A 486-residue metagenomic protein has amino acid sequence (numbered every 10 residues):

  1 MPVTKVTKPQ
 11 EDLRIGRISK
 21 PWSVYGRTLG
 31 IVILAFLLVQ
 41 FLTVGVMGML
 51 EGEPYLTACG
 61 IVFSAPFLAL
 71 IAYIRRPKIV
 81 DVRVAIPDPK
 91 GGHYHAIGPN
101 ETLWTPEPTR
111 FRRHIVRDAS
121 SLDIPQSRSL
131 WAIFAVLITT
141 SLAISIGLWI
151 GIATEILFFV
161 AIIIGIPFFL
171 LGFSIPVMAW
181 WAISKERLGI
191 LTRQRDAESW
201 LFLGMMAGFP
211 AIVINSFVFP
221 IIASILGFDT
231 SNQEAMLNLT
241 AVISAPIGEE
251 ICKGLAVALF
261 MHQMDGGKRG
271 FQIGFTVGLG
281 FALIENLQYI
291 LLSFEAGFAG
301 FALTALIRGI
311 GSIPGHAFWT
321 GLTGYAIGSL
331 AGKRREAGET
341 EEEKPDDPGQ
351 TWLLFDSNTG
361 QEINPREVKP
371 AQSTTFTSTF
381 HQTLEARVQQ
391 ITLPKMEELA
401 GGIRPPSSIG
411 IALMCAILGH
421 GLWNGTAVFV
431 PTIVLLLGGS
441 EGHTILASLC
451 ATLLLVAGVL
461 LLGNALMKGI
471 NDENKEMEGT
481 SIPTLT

Functional and structural regions predicted by a protein language model:
M1-T486: Hydrophobic alpha-helical segments at protein termini of multi-pass membrane proteins
